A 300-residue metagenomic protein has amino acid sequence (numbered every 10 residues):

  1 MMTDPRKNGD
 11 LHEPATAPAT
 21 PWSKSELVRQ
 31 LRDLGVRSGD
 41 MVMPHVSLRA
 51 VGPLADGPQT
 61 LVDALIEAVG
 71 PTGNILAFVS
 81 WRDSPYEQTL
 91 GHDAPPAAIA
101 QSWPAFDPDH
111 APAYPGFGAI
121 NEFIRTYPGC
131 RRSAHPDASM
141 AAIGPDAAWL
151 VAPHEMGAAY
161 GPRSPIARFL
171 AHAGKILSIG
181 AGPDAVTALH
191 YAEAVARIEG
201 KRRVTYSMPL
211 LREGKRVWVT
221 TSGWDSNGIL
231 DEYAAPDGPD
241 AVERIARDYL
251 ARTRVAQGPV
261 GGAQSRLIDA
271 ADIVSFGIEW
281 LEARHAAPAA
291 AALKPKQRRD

Functional and structural regions predicted by a protein language model:
M1-D300: N-terminal and secondary-structure boundary signal
